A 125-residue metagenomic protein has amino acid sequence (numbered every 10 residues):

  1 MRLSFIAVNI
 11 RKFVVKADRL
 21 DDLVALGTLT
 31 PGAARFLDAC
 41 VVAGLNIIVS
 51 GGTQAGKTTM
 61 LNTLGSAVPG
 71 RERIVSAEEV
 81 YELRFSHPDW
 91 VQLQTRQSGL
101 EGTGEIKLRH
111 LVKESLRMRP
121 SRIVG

Functional and structural regions predicted by a protein language model:
M1-A43: P-loop NTP-binding catalytic core
F13, T53-Q54: Short beta->alpha junction loops/turns
A34, A39-T53, T63-G125: Switch/coupling sub-region of P-loop NTPases
K57: Conserved lysine of the Walker
M60: Hydrophobic positions on the alpha1 helix immediately C-terminal to the Walker A/P-loop
